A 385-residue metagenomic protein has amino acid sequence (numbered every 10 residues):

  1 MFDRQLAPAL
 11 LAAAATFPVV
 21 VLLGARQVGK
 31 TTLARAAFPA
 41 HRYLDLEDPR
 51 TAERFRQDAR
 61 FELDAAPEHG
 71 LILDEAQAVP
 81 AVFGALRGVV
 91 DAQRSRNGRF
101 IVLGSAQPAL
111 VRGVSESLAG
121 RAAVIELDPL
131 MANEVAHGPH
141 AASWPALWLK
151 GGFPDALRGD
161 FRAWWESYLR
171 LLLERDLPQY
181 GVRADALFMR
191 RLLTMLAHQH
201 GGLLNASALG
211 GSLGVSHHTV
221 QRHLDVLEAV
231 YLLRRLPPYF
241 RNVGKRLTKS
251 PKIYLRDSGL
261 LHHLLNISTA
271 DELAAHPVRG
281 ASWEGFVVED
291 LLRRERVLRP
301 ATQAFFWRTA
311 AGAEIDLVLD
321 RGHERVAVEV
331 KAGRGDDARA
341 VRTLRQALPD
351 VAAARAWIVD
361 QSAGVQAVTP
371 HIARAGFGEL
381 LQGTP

Functional and structural regions predicted by a protein language model:
M1-L11: N-terminal pre-Walker A segment at the start of P-loop NTPase domains
L22: Hydrophobic anchor at the beta1->P-loop junction of P-loop NTPases
K30-T31: Conserved lysine of the Walker
R42-G70: Short glycine-rich substrate-engagement loop in P-loop NTPases that contacts/grips substrate
F83-V102, A106-P108, E116: Conserved catalytic/switch belt of AAA+ P-loop NTPases
P108-A123, H140: Short regulatory helix/loop adjacent to the ATP-binding pocket of P-loop NTPases
P139, S362-P385: Domain-level recognition of nuclease-like catalytic cores that cleave nucleotide substrates
R158-R325: Accessory nucleic acid-recognition modules appended to NTPase machines
